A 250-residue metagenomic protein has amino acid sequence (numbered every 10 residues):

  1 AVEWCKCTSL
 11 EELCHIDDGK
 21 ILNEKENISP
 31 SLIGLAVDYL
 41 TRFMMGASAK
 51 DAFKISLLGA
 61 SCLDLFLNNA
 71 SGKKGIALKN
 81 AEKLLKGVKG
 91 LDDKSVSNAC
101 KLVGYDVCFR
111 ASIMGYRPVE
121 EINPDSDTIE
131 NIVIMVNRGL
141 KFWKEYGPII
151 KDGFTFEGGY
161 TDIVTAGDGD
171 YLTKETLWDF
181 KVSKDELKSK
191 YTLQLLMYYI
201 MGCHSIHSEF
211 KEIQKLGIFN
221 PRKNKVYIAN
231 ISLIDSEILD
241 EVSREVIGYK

Functional and structural regions predicted by a protein language model:
A1-V164: Metal-dependent nuclease catalytic cores that hydrolyze phosphodiester bonds in DNA/RNA, characterized by
Y116-P124, F210-P221: Short alpha-helical "patches" and their helix-cap loops
I132-G147, Y199-I206, V246, K250: Hydrophobic, Leu/Ile/Phe/Ala-enriched alpha-helical segments that form helix-helix packing faces
D162-A166, F210-K211: Short solvent-exposed loop/turn micro-motifs enriched in small/polar/acidic residues
G169-K184: Conserved catalytic cores of phosphodiester-cleaving nucleases, focusing on short active-site segments
D185-L195: Active-site-adjacent loop/helix micro-motif of nuclease/hydrolase catalytic cores
L193-L216: Metal-dependent nuclease catalytic cores in nucleic-acid-processing enzymes, especially RNase H-like/related
G217-K250: Domain-level recognition of nuclease-like catalytic cores that cleave nucleotide substrates
